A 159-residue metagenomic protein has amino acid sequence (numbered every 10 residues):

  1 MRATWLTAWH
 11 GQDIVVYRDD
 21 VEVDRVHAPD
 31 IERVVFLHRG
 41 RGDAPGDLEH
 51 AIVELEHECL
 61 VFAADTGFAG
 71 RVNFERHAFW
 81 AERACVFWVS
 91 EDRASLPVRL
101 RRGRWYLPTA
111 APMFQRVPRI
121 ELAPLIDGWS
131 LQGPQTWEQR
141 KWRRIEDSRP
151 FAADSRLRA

Functional and structural regions predicted by a protein language model:
M1-A159: Eukaryotic intrinsically disordered, low-complexity regulatory linkers and tails enriched in Ser/Thr/Pro
